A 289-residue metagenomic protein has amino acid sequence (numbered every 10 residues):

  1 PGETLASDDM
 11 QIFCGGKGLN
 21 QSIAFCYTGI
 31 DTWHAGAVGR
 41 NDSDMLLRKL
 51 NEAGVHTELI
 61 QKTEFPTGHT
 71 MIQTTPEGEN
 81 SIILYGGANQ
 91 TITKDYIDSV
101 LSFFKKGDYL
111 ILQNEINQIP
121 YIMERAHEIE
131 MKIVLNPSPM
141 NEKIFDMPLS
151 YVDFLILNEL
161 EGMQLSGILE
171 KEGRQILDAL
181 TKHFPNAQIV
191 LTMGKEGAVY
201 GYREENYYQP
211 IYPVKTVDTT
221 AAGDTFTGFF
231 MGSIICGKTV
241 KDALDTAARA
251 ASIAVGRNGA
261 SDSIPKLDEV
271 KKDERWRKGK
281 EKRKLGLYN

Functional and structural regions predicted by a protein language model:
P1-A35, S43-R48, E52, T216-V217 (+1 more regions): Glycine-rich phosphate/adenosyl-contacting loop at the front of the ribokinase-like
F25, N158, G223: Short, conserved phosphate/pyrophosphate- and ester-handling motifs at nucleotide-, phospho-/glycolipid
H34, I60-K62, I72-Y109: Conserved phosphate-binding/catalytic loop of the ribokinase/pfkB sugar-kinase fold
K49-E64: A glycine-rich helix N-cap at a beta->alpha junction
G54, Q90-D95, V134-M140: Short gly/ser/thr-rich secondary-structure transition/capping motifs
Y109-Q175, E196-A198: Conserved beta-alpha-beta core of the PfkB/ribokinase-like small-molecule kinase fold
E142, G173-N289: Conserved phosphate-binding/catalytic region of the ribokinase-like
